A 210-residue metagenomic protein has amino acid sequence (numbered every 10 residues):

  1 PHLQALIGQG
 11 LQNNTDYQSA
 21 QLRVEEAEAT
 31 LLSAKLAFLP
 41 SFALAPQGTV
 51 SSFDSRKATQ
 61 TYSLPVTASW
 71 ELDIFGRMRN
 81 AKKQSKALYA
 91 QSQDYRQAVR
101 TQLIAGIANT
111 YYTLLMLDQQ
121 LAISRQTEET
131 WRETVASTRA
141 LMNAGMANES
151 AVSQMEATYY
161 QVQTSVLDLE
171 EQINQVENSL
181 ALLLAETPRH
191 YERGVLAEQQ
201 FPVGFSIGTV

Functional and structural regions predicted by a protein language model:
P1-H2, V195: Intrinsic-disorder/low-complexity, polar/charged segments
H2, L6-Q9, N13, Q18-Q21 (+3 more regions): Small/polar-residue-enriched beta-strand and adjacent coil segments characteristic of outer-membrane beta-barrel
E26-T30, Y159-V162: A short structural micro-motif
M78, D94-V210: Periplasmic alpha-helical coiled-coil/stalk elements that build and connect Gram-negative outer-membrane
